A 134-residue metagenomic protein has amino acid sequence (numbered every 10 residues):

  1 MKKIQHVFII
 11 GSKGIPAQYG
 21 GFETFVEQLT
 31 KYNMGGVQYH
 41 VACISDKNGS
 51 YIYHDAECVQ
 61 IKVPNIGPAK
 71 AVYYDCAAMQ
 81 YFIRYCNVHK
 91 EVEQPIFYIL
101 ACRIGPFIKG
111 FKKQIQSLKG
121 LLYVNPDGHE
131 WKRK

Functional and structural regions predicted by a protein language model:
K2-V7: Extreme N-terminal starter segment of soluble prokaryotic enzymes
F8, Q38-H40, Y98, Y123: A structural signal for isolated positions on well-ordered beta-strands in alpha/beta enzyme cores
I10-E27, I99: A short, glycine/small-residue-rich beta-strand->loop->alpha-helix junction that serves as a flexible
I10-Q18, Y32-A69: N-terminal strand-loop element at the rim of the active site of nucleotide-sugar-dependent glycosyltransferases
Y19-G20, S50-I52, K70, F107-G110 (+1 more regions): Short glycine-/acidic-enriched loop or helix-start segments at secondary-structure transitions that form or flank
M34-H40, V92-E93, L118-G120: A generic structural motif
K47-N48, I52-F97: Active-site donor-binding segments of glycosyltransferases and PAPS-dependent sulfotransferases
V72-Q80, Q94-W131: An aromatic- and histidine-rich active-site surface loop
